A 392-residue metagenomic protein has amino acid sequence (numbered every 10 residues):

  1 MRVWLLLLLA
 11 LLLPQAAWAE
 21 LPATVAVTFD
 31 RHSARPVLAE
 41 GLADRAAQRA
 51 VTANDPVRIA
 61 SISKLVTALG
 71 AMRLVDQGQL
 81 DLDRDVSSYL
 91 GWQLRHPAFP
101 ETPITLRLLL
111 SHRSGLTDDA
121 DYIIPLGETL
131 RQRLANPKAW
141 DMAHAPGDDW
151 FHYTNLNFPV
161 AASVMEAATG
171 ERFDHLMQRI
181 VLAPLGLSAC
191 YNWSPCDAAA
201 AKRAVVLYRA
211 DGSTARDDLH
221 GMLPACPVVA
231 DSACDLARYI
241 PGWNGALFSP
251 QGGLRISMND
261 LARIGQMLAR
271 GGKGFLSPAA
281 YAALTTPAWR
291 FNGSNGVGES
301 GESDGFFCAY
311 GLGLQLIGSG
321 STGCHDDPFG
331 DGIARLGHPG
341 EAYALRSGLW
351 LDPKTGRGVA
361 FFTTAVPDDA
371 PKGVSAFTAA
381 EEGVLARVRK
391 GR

Functional and structural regions predicted by a protein language model:
W4-P14: Bacterial N-terminal signal peptides
W18-L21, G340-Y343: Short loop/turn motifs at secondary-structure junctions and domain boundaries
E20-V57, Q79, R131: Short, conserved catalytic-motif segment at the N-terminal edge
P22, A47-L108, A143-L156, S249-G252 (+1 more regions): Short active-site loop at a secondary-structure junction that contains or immediately precedes the catalytic residue(s)
V27, G337, L345-G358: Short, surface-exposed beta-strand/loop micro-motifs that present aromatic residues
L42-R45, G272, V366-D368: A short acidic/small-residue loop/turn micro-motif
P97-I333: Short, surface-exposed loop or secondary-structure junction motifs that flank catalytic or metal-binding residues
T285-E299, P367-R392: Short, gly/Ser/Thr-rich active-site loops of penicillin-recognizing serine hydrolases
